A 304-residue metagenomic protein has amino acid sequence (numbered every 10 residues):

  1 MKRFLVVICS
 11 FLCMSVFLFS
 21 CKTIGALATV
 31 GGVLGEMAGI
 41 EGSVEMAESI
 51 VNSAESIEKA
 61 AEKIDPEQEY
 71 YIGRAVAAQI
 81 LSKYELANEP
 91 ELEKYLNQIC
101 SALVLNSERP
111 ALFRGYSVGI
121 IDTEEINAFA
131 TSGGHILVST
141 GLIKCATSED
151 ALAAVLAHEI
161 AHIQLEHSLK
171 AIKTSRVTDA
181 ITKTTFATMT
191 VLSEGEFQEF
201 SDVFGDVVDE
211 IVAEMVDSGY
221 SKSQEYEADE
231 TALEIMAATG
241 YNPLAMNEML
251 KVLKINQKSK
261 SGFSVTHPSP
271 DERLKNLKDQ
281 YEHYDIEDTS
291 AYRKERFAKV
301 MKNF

Functional and structural regions predicted by a protein language model:
M1-C9: Bacterial N-terminal signal peptides that target proteins for export
V16-S20: C-terminal motif of bacterial Sec signal peptides marking the signal peptidase cleavage site
C21-F304: A Zn2+-metalloprotease active-site environment signal
